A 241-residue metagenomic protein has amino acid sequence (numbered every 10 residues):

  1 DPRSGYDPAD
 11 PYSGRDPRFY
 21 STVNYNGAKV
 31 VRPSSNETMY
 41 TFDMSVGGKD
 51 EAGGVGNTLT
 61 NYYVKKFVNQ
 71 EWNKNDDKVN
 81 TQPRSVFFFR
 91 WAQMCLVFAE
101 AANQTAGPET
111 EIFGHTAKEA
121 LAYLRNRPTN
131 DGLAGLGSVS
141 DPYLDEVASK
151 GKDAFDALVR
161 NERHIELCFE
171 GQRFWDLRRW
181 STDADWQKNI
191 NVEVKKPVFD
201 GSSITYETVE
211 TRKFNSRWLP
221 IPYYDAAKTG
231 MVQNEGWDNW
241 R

Functional and structural regions predicted by a protein language model:
D1-R241: Acidic/polar-rich alpha-helix caps and helix-coil junctions
